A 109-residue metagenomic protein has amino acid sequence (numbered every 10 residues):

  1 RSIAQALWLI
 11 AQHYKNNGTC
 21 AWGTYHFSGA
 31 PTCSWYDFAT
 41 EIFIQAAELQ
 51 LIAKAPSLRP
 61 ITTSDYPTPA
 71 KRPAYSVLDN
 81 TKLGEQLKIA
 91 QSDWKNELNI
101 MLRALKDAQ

Functional and structural regions predicted by a protein language model:
R1-Q12, K95, N99: Amphipathic alpha-helical segments that line or abut small-molecule/effector binding pockets and mediate allosteric
I3, F27, F38, L83 (+1 more regions): Non-catalytic, hydrophobic alpha-helical segments
I3, W35, A90-W94: Amphipathic alpha-helical segment in the mid-to-C-terminal domain of diverse UDP/GDP-sugar glycosyltransferases
A6-L9, H13-P69: Mid/C-terminal beta-alpha module of Rossmann-like enzyme folds, strongest in SDR-family dehydrogenases/epimerases
T32, P60, V77-L78, Q91: Short aromatic/basic micro-patch
Q45, D93-Q109: Amphipathic terminal alpha-helices
S64-Q86: A hydrophobic C-terminal alpha-helical subdomain
L78, E85, I89-N96, I100: Short, charged alpha-helical segments
